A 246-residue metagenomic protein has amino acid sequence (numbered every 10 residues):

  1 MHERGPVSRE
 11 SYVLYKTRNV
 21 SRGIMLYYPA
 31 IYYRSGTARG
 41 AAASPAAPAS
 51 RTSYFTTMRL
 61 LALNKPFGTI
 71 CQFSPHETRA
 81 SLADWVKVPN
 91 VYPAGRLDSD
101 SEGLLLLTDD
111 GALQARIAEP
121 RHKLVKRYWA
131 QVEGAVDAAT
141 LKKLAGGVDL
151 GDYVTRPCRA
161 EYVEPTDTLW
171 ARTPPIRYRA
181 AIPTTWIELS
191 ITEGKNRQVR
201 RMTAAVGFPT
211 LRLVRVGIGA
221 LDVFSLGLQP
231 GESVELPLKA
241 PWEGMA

Functional and structural regions predicted by a protein language model:
H2-V7, G36: N-terminal, intrinsically disordered, basic low-complexity segments enriched in Arg/Pro/Ser/Thr
E3, V13-K16, V20: Short hydrophobic alpha-helical segments enriched in small aliphatic residues
R9, R18, T57-M58: Absolute protein N-terminus
Y15, I24-Y28, Y32, S53-Y54: Short, positively charged and aromatic/hydrophobic N-terminal segments
T37-P48: Compositionally biased, low-complexity flexible segments
Y54-A246: RNA pseudouridine synthases
